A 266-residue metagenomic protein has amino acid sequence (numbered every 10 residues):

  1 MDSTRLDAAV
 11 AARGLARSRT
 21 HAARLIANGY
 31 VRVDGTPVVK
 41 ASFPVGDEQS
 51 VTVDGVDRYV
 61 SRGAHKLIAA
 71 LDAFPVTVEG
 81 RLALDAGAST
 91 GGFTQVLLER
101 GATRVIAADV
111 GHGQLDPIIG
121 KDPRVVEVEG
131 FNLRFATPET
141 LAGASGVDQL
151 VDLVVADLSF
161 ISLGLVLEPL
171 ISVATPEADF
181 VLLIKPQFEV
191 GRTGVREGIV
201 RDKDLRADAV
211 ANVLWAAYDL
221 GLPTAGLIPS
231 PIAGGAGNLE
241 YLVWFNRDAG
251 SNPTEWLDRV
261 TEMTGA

Functional and structural regions predicted by a protein language model:
M1-Q49, L82: A basic, amphipathic helix-loop patch mediating RNA/tRNA/ribosome contacts
V78-S89, L97: Conserved class I S-adenosyl-L-methionine
S89-T94, G111: Residues at the N-terminus of the alpha-helix immediately C-terminal to the conserved SAM/SAH-binding loop
V96-R104: Conserved S-adenosyl-L-methionine
T103-L165: S-adenosyl-L-methionine
G164-V181: A short glycine-rich, Lys/Arg-flanked "PGG" loop and its adjoining helix->strand segment in the class I
P186-D202: Short, glycine-/aromatic-enriched active-site segment of Class I SAM-dependent methyltransferases
L239, F245-A266: Flexible, glycine-/basic-rich loop-and-beta segments that form/coincide with the SAM-dependent methyltransferase
